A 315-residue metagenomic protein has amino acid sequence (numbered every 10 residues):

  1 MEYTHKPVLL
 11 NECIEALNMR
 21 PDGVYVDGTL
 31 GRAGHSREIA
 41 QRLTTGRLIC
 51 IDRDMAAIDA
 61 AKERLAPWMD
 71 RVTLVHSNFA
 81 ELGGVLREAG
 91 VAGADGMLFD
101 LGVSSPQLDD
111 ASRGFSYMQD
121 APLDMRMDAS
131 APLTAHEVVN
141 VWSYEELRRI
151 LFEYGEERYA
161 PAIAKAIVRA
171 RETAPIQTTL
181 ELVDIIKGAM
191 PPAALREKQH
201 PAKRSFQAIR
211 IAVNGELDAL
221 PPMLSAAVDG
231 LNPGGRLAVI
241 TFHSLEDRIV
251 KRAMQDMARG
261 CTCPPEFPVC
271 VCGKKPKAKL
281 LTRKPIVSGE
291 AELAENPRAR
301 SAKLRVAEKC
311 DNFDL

Functional and structural regions predicted by a protein language model:
M1-L315: S-adenosyl-L-methionine-dependent methyltransferase catalytic core, i.e., the SAM/SAH-binding region
